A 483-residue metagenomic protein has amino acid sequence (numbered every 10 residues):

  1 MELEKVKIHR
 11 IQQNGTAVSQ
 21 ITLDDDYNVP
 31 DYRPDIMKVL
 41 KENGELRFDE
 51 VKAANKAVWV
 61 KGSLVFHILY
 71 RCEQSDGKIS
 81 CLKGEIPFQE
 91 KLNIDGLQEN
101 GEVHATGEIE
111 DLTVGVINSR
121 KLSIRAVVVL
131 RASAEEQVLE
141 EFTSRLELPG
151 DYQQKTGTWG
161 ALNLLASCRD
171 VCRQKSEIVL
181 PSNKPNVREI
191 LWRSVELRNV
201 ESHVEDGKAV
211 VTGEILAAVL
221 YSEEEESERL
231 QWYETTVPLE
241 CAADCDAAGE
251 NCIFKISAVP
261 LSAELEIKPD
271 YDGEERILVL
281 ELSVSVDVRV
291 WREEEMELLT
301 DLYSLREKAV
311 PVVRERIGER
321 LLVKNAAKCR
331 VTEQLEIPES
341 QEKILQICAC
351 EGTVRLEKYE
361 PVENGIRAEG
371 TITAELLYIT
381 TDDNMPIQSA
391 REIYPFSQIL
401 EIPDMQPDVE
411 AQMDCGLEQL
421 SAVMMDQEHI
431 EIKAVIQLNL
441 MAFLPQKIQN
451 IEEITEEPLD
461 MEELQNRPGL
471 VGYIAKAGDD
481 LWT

Functional and structural regions predicted by a protein language model:
M1-P468: Interfacial loop/beta elements and low-complexity acidic/Ser/Thr-rich segments of macromolecular assembly/processing
L459-T483: Primarily a LysM-type cell-wall glycan-binding module
